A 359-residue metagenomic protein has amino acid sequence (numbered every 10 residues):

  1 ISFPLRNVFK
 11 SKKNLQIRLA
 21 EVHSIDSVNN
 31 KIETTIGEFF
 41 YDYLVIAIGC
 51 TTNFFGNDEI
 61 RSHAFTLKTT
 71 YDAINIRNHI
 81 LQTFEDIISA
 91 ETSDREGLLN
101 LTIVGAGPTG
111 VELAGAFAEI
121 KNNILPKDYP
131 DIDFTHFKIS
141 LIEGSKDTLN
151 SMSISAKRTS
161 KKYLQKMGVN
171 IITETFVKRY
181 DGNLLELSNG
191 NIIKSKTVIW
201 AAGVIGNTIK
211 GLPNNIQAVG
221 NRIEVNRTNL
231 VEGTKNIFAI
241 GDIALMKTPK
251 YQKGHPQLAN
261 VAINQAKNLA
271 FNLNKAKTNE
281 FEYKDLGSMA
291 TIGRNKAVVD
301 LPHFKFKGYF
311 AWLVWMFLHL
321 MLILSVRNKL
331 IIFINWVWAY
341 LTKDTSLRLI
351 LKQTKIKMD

Functional and structural regions predicted by a protein language model:
I1-Y43, S151-N170, L320: N-terminal Rossmann-like dinucleotide/flavin-binding domain of flavoprotein oxidoreductases that bind FAD/FMN
L15-V104, I199: FAD-binding core/adjacent interface of flavoenzyme oxidoreductases
I17-S24, A118-R227, G233: A Rossmann-like FAD-binding core segment of flavoenzymes
K31-I32, D58-S62, A116-E119, I154-K157 (+3 more regions): Short, glycine/charged-enriched secondary-structure capping and boundary segments
G49-T52, A114, V204-G206: Short glycine-rich anion-binding loops that position phosphate/pyrophosphate groups of nucleotides and phosphorylated
H63-D94, N183-L184, I192-N264, F271: FAD-site-proximal beta/loop scaffold in flavoenzymes
R95-M152, T159, N170-I172, P256-N272 (+2 more regions): Rossmann-like dinucleotide-binding core of oxidoreductases
Q265, A270-D359: C-terminal, flexible cofactor-proximal segment of oxidoreductases
